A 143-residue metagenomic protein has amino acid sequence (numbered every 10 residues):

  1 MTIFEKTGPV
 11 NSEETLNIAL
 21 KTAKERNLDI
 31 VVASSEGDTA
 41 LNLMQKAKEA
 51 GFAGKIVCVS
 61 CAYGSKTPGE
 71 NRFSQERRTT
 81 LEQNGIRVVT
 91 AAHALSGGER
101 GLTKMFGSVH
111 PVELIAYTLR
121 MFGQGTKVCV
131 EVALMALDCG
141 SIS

Functional and structural regions predicted by a protein language model:
M1-I3, E113-A116: Gly-rich Lys/Arg/Thr-decorated short loops/hinges at beta-loop-alpha junctions or inter-strand turns that position
M1-L20: Glycine-rich phosphate-binding "P-loop"
S12, V31-S34, C58, V88-A92 (+1 more regions): General beta-strand structural signal in soluble alpha/beta enzymes
L20-D29, F52-A53: Short, surface-exposed connector motifs at secondary-structure boundaries
I30-A40, Y63, G125-C129: Gly/Ser/Thr-rich loops at beta-strand to alpha-helix junctions that form or flank small-molecule/cofactor-binding
G37-A50: Histidine-anchored nucleotide/phosphate-binding helix
A53-V112: Long, charge-dense
I115-S143: Internal alpha/beta core interface subdomains
